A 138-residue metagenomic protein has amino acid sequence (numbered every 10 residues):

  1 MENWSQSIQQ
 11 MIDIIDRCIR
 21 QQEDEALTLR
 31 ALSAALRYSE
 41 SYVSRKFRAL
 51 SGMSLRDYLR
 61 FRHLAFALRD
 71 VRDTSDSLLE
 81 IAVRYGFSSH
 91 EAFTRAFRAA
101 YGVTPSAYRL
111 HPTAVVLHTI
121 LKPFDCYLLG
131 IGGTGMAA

Functional and structural regions predicted by a protein language model:
M1-Q6, Q10, R95-A138: …primarily DNA-binding HTH/wHTH and HhH modules…
M1-R45: Glycine/alanine-rich phosphate-binding loops at beta-alpha junctions
D13-R20, A26, R30, A49-Y85 (+1 more regions): Terminal helix-turn-helix DNA-binding modules in bacterial transcription factors
A26-L59, A82-T104: Basic/polar phosphate-binding segments, predominantly the helix-turn-helix DNA-binding elements of transcriptional
